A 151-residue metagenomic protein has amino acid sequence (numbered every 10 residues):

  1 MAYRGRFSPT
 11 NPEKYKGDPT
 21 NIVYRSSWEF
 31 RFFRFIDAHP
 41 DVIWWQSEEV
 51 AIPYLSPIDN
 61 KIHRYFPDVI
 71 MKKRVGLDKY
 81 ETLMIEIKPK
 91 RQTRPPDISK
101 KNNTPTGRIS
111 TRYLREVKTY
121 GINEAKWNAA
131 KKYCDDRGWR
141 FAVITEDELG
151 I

Functional and structural regions predicted by a protein language model:
M1-I151: Electrostatic, structured charged patches in enzyme active sites and in nucleic-acid/phosphate-binding
